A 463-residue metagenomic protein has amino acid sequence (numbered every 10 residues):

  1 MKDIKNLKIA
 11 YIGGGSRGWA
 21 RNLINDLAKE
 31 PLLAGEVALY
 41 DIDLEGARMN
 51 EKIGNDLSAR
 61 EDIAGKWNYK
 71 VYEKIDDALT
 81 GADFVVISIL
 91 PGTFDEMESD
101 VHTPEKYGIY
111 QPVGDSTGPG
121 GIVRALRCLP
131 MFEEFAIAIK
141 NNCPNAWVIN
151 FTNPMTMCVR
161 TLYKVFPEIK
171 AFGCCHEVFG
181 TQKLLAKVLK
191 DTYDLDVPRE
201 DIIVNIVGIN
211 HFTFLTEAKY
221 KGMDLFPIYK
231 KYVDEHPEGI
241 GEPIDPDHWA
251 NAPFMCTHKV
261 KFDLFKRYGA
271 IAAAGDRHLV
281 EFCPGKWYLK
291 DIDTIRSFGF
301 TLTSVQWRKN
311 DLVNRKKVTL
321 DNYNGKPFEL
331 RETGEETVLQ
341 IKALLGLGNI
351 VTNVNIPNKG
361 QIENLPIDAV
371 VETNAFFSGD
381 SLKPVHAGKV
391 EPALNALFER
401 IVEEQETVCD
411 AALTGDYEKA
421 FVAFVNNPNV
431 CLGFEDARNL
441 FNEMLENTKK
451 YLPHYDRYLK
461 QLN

Functional and structural regions predicted by a protein language model:
L7-V37: N-terminal Rossmann-like dinucleotide-binding module
K29-A64: Glycine-rich phosphate-binding loop and adjoining beta1-alpha1-beta2 segment of Rossmann-like nucleotide-binding folds
N68-G81: Short acidic low-complexity segments
T80, V86-I87, N150: Redox-cofactor binding/interface segments in oxidoreductases and associated redox assembly factors
I89-G92: Conserved NAD(P)H cofactor-binding loop of Rossmann-fold oxidoreductase domains
D95-V165: Rossmann-fold NAD(P)-binding glycine/threonine-rich loop
F135-M223: Internal, well-ordered domain-core segments that constitute the primary functional module of diverse proteins
Y193-N463: Long, compositionally biased stretches enriched for glycine and/or charged residues
